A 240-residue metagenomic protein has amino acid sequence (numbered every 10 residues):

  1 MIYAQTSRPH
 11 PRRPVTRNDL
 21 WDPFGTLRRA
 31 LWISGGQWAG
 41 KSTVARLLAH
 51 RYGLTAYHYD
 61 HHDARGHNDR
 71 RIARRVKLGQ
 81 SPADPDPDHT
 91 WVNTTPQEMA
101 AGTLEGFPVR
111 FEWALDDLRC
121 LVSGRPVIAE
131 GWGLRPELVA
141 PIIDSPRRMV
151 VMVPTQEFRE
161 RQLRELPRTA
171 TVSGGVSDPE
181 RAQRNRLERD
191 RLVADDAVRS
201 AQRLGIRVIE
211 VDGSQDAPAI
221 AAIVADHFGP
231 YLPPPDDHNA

Functional and structural regions predicted by a protein language model:
M1-A30: Extreme N-terminal, non-catalytic leader segments that precede Walker-type/kinase nucleotide-binding cores
Q37: The conserved Walker
K41: Conserved lysine of the Walker
V44: Hydrophobic positions on the alpha1 helix immediately C-terminal to the Walker A/P-loop
Y52-R70: Short beta-strand-centered segment that lines the nucleotide-binding/catalytic pocket of NTP-utilizing
R65-P126, G133: ATP-dependent small-molecule kinase phosphotransfer cores that center on conserved nucleotide phosphate-binding segments
P146-V193: A glycine- and Lys/Arg-enriched "phosphate-lid" helix/loop adjacent to the NTP-binding pocket of small-molecule kinases
L192-A240: NTP-dependent small-molecule kinase module
